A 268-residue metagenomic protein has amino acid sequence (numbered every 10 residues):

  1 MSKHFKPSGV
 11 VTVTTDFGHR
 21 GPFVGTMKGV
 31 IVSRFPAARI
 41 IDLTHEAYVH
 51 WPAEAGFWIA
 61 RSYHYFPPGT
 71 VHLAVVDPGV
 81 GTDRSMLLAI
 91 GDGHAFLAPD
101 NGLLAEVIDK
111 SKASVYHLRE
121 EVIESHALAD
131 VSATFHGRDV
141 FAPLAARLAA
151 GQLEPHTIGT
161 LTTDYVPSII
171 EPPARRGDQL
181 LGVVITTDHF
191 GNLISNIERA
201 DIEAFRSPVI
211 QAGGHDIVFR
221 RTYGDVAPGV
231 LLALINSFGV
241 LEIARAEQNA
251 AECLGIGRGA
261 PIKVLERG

Functional and structural regions predicted by a protein language model:
M1-D83: N-terminal glycine-/serine-/threonine-rich phosphate-binding loop
G9-T12, A38-I41, T70-L73, M86-L88 (+9 more regions): Structural motif
P22, T26, F35, H50 (+5 more regions): Conserved active-site and cofactor/substrate-binding residues in soluble primary-metabolism enzymes
R34-A37, S62-F66, K110, R147-P155 (+1 more regions): Change "in soluble alpha/beta enzymes" to "in soluble alpha/beta proteins
R34-R39, W51-E54, P67-G69, L73-V75 (+1 more regions): Active-site histidine-anchored catalytic micro-motif
L128-N196, D201-A204: Anionic-ligand-binding alpha/beta catalytic cores of soluble enzymes and soluble regulatory domains that recognize
I194-G257: A conserved acidic, glycine/proline-rich C-terminal tail/linker
R258-R267: Surface-exposed interaction regions enriched in Ser/Thr/Asp/Glu that occur as long low-complexity tracts or repetitive
